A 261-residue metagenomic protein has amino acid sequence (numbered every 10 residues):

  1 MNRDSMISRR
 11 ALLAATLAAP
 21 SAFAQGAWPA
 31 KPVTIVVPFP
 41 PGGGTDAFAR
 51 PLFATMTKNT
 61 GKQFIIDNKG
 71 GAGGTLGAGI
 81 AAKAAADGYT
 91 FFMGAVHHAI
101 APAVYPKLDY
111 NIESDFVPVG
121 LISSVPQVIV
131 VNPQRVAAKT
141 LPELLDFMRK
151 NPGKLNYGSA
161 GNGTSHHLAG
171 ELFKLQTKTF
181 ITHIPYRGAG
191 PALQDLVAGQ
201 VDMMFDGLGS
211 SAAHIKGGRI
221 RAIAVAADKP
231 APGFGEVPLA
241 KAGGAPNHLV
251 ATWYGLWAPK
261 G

Functional and structural regions predicted by a protein language model:
N2-L17: N-terminal secretory signal peptides and thylakoid transit peptides that target proteins across membranes
A14, Q25, A54, K58 (+5 more regions): Replace "anionic and nucleotidyl ligands
A19-S21: N-terminal signal peptide c-region/cleavage motif recognized by signal peptidases
A24-S114, K154, N162, K178-G207 (+1 more regions): N-terminal (or domain-start) structured segment
G43-G44, L76, K139, S165-L168 (+1 more regions): Residues that form or flank phosphate/diphosphate-binding pockets in enzymes that use nucleotide phosphates
K83-Y89, A103-P191, A240-A242, W253-G261: Hinge/capping helix and adjacent helix->loop/strand transition within the periplasmic-binding protein
H98-K107, H167, L172-Q176, D202-V237: A ligand-binding cleft/hinge motif common to bilobed small-molecule-binding domains
S124, K139, S211-G261: C-terminal lobe and pocket-closing loops of periplasmic/extracytoplasmic Venus-flytrap solute-binding proteins
